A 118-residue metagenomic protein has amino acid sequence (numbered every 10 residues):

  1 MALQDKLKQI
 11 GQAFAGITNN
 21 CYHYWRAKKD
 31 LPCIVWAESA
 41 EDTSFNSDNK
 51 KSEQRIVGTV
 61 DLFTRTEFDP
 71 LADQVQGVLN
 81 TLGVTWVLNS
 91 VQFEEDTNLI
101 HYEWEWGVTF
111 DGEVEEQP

Functional and structural regions predicted by a protein language model:
M1-V57, F63-P118: Long, contiguous binding/interaction regions
